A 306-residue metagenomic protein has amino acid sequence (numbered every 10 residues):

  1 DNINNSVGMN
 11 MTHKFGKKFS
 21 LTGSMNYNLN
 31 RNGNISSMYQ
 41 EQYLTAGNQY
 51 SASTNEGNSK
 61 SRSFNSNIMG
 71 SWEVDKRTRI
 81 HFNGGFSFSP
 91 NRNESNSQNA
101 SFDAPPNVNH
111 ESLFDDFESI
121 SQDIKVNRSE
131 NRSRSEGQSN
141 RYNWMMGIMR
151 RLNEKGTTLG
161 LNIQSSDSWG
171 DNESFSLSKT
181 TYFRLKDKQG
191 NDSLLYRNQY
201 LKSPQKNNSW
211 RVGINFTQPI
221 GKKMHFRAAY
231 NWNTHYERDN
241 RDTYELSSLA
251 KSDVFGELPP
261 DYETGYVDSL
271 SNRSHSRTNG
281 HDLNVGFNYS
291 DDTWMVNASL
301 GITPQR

Functional and structural regions predicted by a protein language model:
D1-R306: Primarily recognizes Gram-negative and organellar outer-membrane beta-barrels
